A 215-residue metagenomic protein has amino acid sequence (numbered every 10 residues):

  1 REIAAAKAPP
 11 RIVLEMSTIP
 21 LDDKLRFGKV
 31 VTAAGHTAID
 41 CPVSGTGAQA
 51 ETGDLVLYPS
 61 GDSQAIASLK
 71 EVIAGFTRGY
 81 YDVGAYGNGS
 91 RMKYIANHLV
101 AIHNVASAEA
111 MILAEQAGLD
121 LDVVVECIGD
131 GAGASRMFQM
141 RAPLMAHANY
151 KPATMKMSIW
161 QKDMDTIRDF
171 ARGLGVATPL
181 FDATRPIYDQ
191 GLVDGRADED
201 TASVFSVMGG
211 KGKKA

Functional and structural regions predicted by a protein language model:
R1-K7, V30-A33: Conserved N-terminal Rossmann-fold NAD(P) cofactor-binding segment
A4-K24: ADP-ribose/adenylate-binding Rossmann-like module
I12, T37, V56, A177-P179: Proline-centered loop/turn at the N-terminus of a beta-strand
T18-N97: Rossmann-fold dinucleotide-binding core
S68, N88-G212: Helical "substrate-binding/catalytic lid" subdomain of Rossmann-like NAD(P)-dependent dehydrogenases/reductases
